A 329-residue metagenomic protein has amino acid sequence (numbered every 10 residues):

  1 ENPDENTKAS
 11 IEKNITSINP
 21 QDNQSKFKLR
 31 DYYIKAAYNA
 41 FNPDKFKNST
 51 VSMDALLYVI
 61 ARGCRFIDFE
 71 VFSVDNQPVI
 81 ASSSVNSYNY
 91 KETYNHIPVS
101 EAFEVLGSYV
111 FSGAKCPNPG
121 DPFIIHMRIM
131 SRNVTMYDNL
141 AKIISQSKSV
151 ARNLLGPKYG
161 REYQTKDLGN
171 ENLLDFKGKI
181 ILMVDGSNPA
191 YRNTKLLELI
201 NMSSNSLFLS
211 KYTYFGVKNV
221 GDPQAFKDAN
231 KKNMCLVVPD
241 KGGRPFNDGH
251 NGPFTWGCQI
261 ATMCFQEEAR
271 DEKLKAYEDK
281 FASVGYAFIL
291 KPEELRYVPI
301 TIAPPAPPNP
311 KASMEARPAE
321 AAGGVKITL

Functional and structural regions predicted by a protein language model:
E1-F66, F72-L329: Long, acidic (Asp/Glu-rich), low-complexity accessory segments flanking structured domains
